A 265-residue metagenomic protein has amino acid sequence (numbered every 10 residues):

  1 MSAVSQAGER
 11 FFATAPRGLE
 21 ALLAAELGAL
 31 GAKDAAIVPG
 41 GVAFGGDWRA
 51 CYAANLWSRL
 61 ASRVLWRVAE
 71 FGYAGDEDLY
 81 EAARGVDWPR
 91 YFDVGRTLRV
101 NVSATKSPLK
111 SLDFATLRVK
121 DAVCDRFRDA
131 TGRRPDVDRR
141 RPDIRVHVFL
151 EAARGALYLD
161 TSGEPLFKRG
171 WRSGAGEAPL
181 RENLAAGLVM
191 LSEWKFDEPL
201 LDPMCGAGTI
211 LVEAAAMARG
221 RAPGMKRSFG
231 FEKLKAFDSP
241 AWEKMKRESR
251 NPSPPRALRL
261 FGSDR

Functional and structural regions predicted by a protein language model:
M1-G8, R247, N251: Short, low-complexity, intrinsically disordered N-terminal peptides in bacterial proteins
A3-I144: Non-catalytic nucleic-acid substrate-recognition regions in nucleic-acid-modifying enzymes
A7, E151-A153, G208: Short flexible coil/turn linkers enriched for glycine and charged/polar residues that connect secondary-structure
D47, S103, E151, Y158-E164: Generic beta-structure capping elements
S103-T105, F167-R169, P252-S253: Short glycine/proline-rich turn/loop motifs
L157-L191: SAM-dependent Rossmann-like transferase core, predominantly class I methyltransferases with a strong bias toward
L180-R265: Conserved S-adenosyl-L-methionine
